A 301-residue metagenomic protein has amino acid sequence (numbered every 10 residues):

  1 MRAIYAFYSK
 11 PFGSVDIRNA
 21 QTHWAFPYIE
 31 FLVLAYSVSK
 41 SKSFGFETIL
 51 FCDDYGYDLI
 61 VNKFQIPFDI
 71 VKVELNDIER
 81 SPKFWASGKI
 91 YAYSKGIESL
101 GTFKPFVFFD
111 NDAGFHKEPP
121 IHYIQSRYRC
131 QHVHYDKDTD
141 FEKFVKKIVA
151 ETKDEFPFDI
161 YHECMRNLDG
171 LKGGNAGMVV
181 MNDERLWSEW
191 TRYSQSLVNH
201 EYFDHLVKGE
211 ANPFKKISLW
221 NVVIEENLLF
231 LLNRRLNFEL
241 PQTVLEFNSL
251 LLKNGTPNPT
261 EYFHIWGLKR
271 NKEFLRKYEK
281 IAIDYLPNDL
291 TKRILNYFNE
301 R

Functional and structural regions predicted by a protein language model:
M1-E79, W266-R301: N-terminal anchoring/stem segment of glycosyltransferases
Y28-S37, D77-F108: A conserved donor-nucleotide-binding helix/loop in the catalytic core of Leloir-type glycosyltransferases
Y36-K40, F44, A92, I224-R235: Amphipathic alpha-helical segments that form well-ordered structural scaffolds and often line/cohere around active
F46-I49, F106, L240: Hydrophobic anchor at the start of a short beta-strand that flanks the dinucleotide cofactor-binding loop
F51-D54, G88, F109-N111, M181-N182 (+1 more regions): Short His-Asn-centered micro-motif
C52-L59, N111-K117, F247-N248: Short, polar loop motifs at secondary-structure junctions
G114-K153: Conserved donor-nucleotide/metal-binding helix-loop-beta segment in metal-dependent transferases, i.e., the alpha-helix
Y161-K272: Catalytic core and acceptor-binding pocket of nucleotide-sugar-dependent glycosyltransferases
